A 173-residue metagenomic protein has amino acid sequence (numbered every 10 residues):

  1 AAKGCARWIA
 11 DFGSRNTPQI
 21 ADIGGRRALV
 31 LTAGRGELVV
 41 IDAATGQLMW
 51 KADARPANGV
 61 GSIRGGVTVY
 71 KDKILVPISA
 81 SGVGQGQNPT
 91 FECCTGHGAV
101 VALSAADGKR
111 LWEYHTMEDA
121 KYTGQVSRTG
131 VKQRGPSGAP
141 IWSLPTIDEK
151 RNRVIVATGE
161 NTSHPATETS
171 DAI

Functional and structural regions predicted by a protein language model:
A1-I173: Noncatalytic, solvent-exposed loop/strand surfaces of beta-propeller-type extracellular/periplasmic domains
